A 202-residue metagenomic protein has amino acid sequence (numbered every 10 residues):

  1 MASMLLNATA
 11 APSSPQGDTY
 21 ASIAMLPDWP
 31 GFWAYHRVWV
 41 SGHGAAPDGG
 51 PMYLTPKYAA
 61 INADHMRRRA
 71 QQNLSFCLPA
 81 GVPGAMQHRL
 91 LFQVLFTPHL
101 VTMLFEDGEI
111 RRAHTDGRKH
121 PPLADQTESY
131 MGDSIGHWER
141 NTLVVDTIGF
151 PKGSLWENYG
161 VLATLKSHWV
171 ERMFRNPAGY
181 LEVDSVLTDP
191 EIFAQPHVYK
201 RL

Functional and structural regions predicted by a protein language model:
A2-L202: PEST-like low-complexity, intrinsically disordered acidic/proline/serine-rich tracts that flank trafficking/processing
